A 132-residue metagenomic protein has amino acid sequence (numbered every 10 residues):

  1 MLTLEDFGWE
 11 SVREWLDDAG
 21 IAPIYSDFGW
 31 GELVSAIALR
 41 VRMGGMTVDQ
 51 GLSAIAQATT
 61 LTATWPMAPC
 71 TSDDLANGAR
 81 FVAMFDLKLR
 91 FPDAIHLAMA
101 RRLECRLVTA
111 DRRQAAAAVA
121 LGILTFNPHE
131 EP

Functional and structural regions predicted by a protein language model:
M1-G29, R40-S53, L121, P132: Short, well-structured N-terminal submotif of metal-dependent ribonuclease cores
S11, E32, N77, A116-A118: Phosphate- and divalent-cation-binding pockets in alpha/beta enzyme and binding domains that engage nucleotide-derived
L16-D18, T60-T62, A100-R102: Short glycine-enriched loop/turn motifs at secondary-structure junctions
Y25-G31, P92-I95: Aromatic- and histidine-enriched alpha-helix N-cap/loop-to-helix transition segments that scaffold the rims
S26, L97, R101-P132: Acidic, PIN/NYN-like endoribonuclease modules and their adjacent C-terminal/linker elements
F28, V34-A83: Active-site-proximal, substrate-binding regions of enzyme catalytic domains and RNA-binding/basic surfaces
T64-R113: Active-site neighborhoods of divalent-metal-dependent phosphate/nucleic-acid chemistry enzymes
